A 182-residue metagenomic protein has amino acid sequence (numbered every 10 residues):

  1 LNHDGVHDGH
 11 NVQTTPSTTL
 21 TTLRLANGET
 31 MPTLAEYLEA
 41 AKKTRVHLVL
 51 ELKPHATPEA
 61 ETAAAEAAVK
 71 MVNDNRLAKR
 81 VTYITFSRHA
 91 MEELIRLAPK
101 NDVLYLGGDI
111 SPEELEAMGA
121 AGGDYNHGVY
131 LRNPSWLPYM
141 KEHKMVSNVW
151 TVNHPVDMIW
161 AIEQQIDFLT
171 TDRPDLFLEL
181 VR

Functional and structural regions predicted by a protein language model:
L1-H47, K53-P54, Y105-L106, N126: An active-site metal/cofactor-coordinating segment within enzyme catalytic domains
T44-R182: Short loop-to-alpha-helix "cap/lid" segments that border enzyme active sites across diverse enzyme classes
